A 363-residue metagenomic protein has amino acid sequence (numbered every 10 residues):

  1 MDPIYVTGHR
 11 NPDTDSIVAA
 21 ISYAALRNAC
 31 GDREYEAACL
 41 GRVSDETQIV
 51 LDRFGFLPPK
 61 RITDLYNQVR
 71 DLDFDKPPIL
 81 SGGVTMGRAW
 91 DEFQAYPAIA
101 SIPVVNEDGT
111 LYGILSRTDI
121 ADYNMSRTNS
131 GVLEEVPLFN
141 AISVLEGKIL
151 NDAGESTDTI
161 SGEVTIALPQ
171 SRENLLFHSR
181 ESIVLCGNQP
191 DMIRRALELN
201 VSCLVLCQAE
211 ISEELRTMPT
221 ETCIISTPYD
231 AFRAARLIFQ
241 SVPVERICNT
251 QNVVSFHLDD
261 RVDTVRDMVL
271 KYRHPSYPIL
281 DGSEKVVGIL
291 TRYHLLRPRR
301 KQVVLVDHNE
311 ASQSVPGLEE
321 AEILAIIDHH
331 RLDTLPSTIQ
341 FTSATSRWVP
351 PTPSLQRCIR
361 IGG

Functional and structural regions predicted by a protein language model:
M1-Y112, T118-S126, Q240-G363: Replace "Mg2+/Mn2+-dependent" with "divalent metal-dependent
E46, N67, I166-I247: Feature captures the catalytic cores and cofactor-binding loops of soluble hydro-lyases/lyases that act on carboxylate
R61-L72, E135-N140, A231-R233: Short linear loop/turn motifs
A98-V104, D108-G109, N129-L133, I183-L185 (+4 more regions): Acidic, glycine/serine/threonine-rich low-complexity segments
S126-D191: Protease-associated
N129-V132, V201-E221, Q302-H308, E322-I327 (+1 more regions): A signal for specific C-terminal beta-sheet/loop modules enriched in small/flexible residues with GP/PG/PP motifs
